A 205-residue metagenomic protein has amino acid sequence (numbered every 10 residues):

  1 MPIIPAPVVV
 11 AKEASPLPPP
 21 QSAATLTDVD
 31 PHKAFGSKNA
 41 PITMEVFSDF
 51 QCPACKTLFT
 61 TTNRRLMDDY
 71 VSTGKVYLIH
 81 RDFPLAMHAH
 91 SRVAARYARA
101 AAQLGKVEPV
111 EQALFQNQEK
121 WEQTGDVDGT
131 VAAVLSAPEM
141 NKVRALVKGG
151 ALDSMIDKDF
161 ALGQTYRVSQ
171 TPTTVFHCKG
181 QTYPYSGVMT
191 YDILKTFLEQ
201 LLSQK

Functional and structural regions predicted by a protein language model:
M1-A6, N63, A132-K205: C-terminal cap of thioredoxin/glutaredoxin-like
M1-Q21: N-terminal targeting signals for export/organelle localization
A23, P31-H32, D82, Q118: Generic secondary-structure boundary/loop-capping signal
T25-I42, Y70: A short beta-strand-turn-helix
D28-D30, Q116, G180: Residue-level signal for pocket-adjacent positions within structured domains
A34-F35, W121, Y185: Short clusters of hydrophobic/aromatic residues that line enzyme substrate/ligand-binding pockets
A40, E45-V134, Y166-S169, Q200: Structural alpha/beta surface segment adjacent to cysteine/selenocysteine redox centers across thiol/disulfide enzymes
